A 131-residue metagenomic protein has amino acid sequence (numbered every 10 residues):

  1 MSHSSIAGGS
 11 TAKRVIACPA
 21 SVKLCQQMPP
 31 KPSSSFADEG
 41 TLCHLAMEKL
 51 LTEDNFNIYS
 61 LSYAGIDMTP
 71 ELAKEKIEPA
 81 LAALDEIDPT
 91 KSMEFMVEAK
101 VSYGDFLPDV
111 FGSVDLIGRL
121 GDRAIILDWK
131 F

Functional and structural regions predicted by a protein language model:
M1-L120: Metal-dependent nuclease catalytic cores that hydrolyze phosphodiester bonds in DNA/RNA, characterized by
W129-F131: Short beta-strand-loop-alpha-helix junction that forms the active-site gateway of nucleic-acid-processing nucleases
